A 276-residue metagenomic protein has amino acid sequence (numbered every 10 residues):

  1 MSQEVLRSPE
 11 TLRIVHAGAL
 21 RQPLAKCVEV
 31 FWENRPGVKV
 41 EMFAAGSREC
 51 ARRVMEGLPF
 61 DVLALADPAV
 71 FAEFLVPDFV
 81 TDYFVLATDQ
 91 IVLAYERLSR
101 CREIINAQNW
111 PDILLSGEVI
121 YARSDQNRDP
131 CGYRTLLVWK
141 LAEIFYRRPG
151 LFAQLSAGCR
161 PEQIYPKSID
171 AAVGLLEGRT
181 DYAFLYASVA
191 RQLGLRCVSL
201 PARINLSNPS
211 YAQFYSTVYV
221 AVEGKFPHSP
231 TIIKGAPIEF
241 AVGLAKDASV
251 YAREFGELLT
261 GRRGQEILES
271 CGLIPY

Functional and structural regions predicted by a protein language model:
M1-R35, K39, R48, R52-E56 (+4 more regions): Exported/periplasmic ABC-transporter solute-binding proteins
D82-V85, D89-I91: Short, glycine-/small- and polar/acidic-enriched structural segments that line small-molecule recognition paths
